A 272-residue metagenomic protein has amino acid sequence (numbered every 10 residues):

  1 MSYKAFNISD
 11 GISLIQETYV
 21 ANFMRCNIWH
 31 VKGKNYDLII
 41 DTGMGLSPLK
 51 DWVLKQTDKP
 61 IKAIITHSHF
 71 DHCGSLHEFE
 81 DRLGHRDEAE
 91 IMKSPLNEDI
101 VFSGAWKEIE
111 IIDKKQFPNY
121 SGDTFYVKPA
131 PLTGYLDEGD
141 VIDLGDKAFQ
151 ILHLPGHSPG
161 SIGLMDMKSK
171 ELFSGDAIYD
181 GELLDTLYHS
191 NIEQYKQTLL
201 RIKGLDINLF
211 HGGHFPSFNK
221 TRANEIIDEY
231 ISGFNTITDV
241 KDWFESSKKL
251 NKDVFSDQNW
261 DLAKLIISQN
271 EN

Functional and structural regions predicted by a protein language model:
Y3-K55, G163-Y179: Conserved beta-strand hairpin/beta-sheet module of binuclear metal-dependent hydrolase folds, prominently
S9-Q16, Y120-F125, G145-K147: Short Pro/Gly-enriched beta-strand edge/turn motifs at strand-loop
S13-I15, K62-I64, L83, G134-L136 (+3 more regions): Hydrophobic/aromatic beta-strand patches that form the interior of the parallel beta-sheet core in alpha/beta enzyme
G33-N35, T57-P60, L76-R82, M167-S169 (+1 more regions): Short glycine/proline-enriched coil/turn segments at helix->beta-strand junctions
D37, M44-G45, Y126-V127, G134 (+2 more regions): Metallo-beta-lactamase
L46-V141, E229-W243: Active-site HxH/HxHxD metal-binding segment of metal-dependent hydrolases
V240-N272: C-terminal regulatory/interaction regions
